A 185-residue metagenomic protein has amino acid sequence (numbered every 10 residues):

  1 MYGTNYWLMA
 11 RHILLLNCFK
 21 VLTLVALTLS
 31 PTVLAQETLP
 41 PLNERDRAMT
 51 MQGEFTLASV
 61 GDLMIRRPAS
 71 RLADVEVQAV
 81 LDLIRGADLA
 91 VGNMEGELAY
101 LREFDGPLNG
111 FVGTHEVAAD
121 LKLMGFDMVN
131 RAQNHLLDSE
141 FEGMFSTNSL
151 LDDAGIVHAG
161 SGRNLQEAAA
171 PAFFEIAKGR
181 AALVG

Functional and structural regions predicted by a protein language model:
Y2, A35-G185: Acidic, metal/ion-coordinating pockets
Y2-G3, R11: Intrinsically disordered, low-complexity segments enriched in serine/proline and basic residues
A10, N17-K20, A35-P41: Non-catalytic terminal accessory segments
C18-S30: Bacterial N-terminal signal peptides
